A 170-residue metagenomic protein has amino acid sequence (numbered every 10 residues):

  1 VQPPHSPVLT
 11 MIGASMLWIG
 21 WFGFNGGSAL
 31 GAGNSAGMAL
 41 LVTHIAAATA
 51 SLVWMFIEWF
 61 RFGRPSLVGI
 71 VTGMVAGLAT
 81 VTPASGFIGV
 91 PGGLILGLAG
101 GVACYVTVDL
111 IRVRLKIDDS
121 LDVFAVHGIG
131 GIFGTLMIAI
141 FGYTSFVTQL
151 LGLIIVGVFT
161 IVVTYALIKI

Functional and structural regions predicted by a protein language model:
V1-I170: Hydrophobic alpha-helical transmembrane bundles of multi-pass membrane proteins
